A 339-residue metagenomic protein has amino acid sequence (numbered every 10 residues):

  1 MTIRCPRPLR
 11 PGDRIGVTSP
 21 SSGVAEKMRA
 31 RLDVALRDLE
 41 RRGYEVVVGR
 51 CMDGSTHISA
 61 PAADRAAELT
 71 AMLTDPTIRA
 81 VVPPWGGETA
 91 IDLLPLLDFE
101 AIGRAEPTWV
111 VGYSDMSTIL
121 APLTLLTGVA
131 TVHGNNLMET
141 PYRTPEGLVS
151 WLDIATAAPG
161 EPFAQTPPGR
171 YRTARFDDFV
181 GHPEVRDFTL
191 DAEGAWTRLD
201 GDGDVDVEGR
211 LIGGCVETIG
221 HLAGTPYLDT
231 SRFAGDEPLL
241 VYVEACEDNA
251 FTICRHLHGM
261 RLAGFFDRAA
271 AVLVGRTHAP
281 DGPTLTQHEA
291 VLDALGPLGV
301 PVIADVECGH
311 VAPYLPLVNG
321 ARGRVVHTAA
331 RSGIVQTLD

Functional and structural regions predicted by a protein language model:
M1-I78: ATP/NTP phosphate-donor binding region
K27-A35, W196-D248: Conserved beta-alpha junction segments in alpha/beta enzyme cores
R31-L32, A62-A66, R255-M260, L285-L292: Charged helix-capping and loop-helix junction motifs
V82-L96, Y113: N-terminal glycine-rich "phosphate-gripper" loop used for MgATP/nucleotide binding and carboxylate activation
L97-P122, L126-E139, L298-V302: Short, acidic/small-residue loops that bind anionic groups at enzyme active sites
A130-E217: Conserved anion/nucleotide-ligand pocket segment
L222-T284: Internal helical hairpin/lid segments
V274-D339: ATP/nucleoside-binding phosphotransfer catalytic cores, i.e., glycine-rich phosphate-binding loops
